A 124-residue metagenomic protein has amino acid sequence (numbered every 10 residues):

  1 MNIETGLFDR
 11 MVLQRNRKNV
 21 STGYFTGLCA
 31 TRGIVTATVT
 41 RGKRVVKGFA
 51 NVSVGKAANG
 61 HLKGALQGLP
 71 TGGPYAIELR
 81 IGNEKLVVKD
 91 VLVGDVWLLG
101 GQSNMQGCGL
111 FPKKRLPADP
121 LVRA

Functional and structural regions predicted by a protein language model:
M1-A124: Cell-envelope and extracellular/periplasmic
